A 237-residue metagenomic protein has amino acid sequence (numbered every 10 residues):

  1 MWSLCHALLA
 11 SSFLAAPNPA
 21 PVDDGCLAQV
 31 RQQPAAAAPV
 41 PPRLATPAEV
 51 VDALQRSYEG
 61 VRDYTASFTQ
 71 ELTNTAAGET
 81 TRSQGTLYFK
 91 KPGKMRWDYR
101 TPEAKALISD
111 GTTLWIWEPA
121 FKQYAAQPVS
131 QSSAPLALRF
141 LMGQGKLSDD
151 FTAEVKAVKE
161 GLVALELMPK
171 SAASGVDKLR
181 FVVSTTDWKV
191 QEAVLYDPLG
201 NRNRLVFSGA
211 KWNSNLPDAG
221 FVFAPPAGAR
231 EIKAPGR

Functional and structural regions predicted by a protein language model:
M1-A10: Sec-dependent signal peptide recognition, specifically the positively charged N-region followed immediately by
L9-R56, P226-A227, E231-R237: Compositionally biased, proline/threonine/alanine/serine-rich low-complexity intrinsically disordered stretches
D23-L27, R31, T86-L136, N203-R204: An acidic-aromatic
A53, Y58-G111: N-terminal mature ectodomain segment of secretory-pathway/periplasmic proteins
Y58, S133-S148: Short, solvent-exposed helix-to-loop capping segments enriched in aromatics
Q70-L72, G93, Y99-E103, G111-T113 (+6 more regions): A mature extracytoplasmic/lumenal domain signature
A125, K146-R237: Gly/Pro-enriched, hydrophobic low-complexity segments that function as extracytoplasmic propeptides/linkers
